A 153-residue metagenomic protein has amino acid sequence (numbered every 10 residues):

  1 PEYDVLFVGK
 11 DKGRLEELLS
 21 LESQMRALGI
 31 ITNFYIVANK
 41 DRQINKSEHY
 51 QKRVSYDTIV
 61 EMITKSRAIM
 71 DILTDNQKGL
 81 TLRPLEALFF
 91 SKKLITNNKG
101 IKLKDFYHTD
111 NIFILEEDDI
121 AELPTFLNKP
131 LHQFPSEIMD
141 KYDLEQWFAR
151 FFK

Functional and structural regions predicted by a protein language model:
P1-Q77, T81, K93-D105, D143-K153: Nucleotide-sugar donor-binding catalytic core of glycosyltransferases
Y50, K78, I114, P135-I138: Short N-terminal micro-motifs specific to bacterial/archaeal maturation and metal-cluster initiation sites
Y56, D118-I120: Residues at or immediately preceding the N-termini of alpha-helices
I63, A87-L88: Short alpha-helix at the nucleotide-sugar/activated-sugar donor binding site of glycosyltransferases and closely
F106-I112: Acidic, glycine-centered active-site loop in nucleotide-sugar glycosyltransferases
I112-D118: Conserved acidic donor-binding segment of nucleotide-sugar-dependent glycosyltransferases
I120-K153: A charged, aromatic-enriched C-terminal amphipathic alpha-helix characteristic of glycosyltransferases across folds
